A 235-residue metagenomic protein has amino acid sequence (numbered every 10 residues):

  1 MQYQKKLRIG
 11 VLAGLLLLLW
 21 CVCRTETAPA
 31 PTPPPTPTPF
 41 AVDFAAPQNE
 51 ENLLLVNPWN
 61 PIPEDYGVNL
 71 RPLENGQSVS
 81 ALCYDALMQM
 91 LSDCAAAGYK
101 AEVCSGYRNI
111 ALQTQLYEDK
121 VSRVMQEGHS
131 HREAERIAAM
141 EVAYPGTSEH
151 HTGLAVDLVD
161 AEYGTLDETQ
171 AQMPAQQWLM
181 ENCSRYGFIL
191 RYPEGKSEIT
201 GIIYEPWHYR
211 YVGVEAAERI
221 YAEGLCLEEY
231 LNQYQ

Functional and structural regions predicted by a protein language model:
Q2-R8, G14-Q235: Extracytoplasmic cell-surface/polysaccharide-interacting catalytic and binding patches
